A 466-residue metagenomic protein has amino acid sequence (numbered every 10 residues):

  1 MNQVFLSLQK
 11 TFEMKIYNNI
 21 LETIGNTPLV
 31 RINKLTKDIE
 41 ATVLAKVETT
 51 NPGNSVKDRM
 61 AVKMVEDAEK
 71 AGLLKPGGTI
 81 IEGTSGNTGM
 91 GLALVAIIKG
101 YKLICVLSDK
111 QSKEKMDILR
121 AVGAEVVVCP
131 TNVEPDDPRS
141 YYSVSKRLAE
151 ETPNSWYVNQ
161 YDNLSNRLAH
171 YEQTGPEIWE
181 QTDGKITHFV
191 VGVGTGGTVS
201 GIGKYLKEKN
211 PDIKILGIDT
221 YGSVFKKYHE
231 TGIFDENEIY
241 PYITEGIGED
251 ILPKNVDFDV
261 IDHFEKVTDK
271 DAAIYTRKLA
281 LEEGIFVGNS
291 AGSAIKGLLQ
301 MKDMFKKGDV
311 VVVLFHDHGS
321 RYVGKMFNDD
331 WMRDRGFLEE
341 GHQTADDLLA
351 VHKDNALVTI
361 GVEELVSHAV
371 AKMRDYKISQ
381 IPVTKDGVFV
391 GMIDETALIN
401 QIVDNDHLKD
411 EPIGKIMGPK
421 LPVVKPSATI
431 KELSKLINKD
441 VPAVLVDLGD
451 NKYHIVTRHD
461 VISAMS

Functional and structural regions predicted by a protein language model:
F5-D347: PLP-dependent amino-acid enzyme catalytic core
I178, G284, M373, G387 (+4 more regions): Terminal peptide-recognition signature
V260, H342-L357, E364, D410-L421: Bateman (tandem CBS) regulatory domains
V358-K377, V383-K385, I402, P422-P442 (+2 more regions): The conserved cystathionine-beta-synthase
G391-L398, H454-V461: Short hydrophobic beta-strand motif reused across regulatory alpha/beta modules
A397-I413, V461-S466: A short, polar/charged loop-to-alpha-helix boundary motif
